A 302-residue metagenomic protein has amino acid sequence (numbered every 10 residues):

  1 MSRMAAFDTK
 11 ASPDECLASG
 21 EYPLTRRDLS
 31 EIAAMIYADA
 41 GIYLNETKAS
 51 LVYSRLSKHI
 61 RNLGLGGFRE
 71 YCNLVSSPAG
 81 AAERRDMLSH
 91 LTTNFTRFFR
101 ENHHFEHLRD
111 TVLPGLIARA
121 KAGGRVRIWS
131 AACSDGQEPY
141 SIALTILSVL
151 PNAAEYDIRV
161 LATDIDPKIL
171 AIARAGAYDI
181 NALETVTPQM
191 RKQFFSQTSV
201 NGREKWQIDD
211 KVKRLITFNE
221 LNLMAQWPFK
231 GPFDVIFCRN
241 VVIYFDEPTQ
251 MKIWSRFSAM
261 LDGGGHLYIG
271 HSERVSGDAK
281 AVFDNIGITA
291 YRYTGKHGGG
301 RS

Functional and structural regions predicted by a protein language model:
S2-W129: Conserved AdoMet
C16, R292-S302: Intrinsically disordered or compositionally simple regulatory linkers and C-terminal tails in signal-transduction
K121, G231, M260-D262, V275: A generic "structured core" feature
A131, N152-F237, V241-K252, R274-S276 (+1 more regions): Extended basic-aromatic, gly/pro-enriched interface segments that bind polyanionic ligands
D135-A153: Conserved SAM-binding loop of SAM-dependent methyltransferases across substrates and taxa, primarily the Class I
M251-G263: A short glycine-rich, Lys/Arg-flanked "PGG" loop and its adjoining helix->strand segment in the class I
G263-H271: Conserved beta-strand signature within the Rossmann-like core of class I S-adenosyl-L-methionine
I286-Y291: Short hydrophobic/aromatic beta-strand or adjacent loop that forms the aromatic wall/cage of a ligand/substrate-binding
